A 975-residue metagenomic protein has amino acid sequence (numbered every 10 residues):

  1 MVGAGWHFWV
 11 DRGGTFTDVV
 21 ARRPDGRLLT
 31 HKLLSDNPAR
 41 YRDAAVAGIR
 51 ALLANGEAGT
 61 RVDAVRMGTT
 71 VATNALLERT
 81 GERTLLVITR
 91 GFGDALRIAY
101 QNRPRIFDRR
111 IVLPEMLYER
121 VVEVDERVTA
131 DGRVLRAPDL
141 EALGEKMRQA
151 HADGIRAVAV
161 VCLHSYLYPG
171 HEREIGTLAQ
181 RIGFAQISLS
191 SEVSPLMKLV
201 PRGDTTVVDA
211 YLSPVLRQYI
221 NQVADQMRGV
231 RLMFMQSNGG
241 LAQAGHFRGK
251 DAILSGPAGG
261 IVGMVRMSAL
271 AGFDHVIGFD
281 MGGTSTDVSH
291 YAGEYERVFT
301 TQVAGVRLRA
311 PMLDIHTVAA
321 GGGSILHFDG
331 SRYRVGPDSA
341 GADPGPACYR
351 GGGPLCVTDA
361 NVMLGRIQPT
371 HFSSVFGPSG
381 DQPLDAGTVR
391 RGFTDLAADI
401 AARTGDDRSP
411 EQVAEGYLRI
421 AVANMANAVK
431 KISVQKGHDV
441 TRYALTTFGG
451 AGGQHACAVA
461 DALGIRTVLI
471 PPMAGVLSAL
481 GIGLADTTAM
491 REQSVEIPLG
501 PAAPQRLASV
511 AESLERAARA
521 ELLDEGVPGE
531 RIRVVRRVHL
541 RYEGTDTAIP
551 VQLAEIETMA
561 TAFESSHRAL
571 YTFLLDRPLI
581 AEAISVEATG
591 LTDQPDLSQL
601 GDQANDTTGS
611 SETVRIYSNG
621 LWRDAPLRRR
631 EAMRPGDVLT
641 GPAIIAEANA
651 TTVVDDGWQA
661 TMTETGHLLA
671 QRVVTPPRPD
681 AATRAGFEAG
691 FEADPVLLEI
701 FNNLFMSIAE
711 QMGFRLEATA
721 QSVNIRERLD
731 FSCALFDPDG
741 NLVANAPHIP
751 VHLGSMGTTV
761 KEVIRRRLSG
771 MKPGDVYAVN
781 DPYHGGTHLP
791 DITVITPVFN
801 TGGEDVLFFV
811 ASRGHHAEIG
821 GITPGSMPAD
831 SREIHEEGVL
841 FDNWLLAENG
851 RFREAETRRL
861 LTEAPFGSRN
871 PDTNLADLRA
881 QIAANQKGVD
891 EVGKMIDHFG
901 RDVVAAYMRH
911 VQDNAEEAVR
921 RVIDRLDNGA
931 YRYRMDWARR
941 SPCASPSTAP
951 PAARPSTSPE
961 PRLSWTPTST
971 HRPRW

Functional and structural regions predicted by a protein language model:
M1-T84, R136-A159, E172-S190, P214-L254 (+12 more regions): N-terminal glycine/serine-rich phosphate-binding loop of ATP-dependent small-molecule kinases, especially carbohydrate
A4, E141-E145, Q149, D153 (+11 more regions): C-terminal, non-catalytic interaction/recognition modules in large multi-subunit enzymes and RNPs
V10-R12, F16-Y41, P114-D131, A489-P501: Short glycine-rich, Thr/Ser-proximal phosphate-binding strand/loop in the N-terminal lobe of ATP-dependent enzymes
T17-R22, N74, T286-H290, G323-H327 (+2 more regions): Short beta-strand scaffold segments in enzyme catalytic cores
R22, T30-D36, L85-G91, R110-P114 (+6 more regions): Glycine-rich phosphate-binding loop of actin/hexokinase-like ATP-binding domains
G48, L52, S191-K198, R202-T205 (+7 more regions): ATP-dependent carbohydrate kinase catalytic cores
E82-R133, S190-S194, G481: Active-site phosphate-binding/coordination module
I182-T206, G464-L480: Conserved phosphate-binding/catalytic loops in two-lobed NTP-binding clefts
